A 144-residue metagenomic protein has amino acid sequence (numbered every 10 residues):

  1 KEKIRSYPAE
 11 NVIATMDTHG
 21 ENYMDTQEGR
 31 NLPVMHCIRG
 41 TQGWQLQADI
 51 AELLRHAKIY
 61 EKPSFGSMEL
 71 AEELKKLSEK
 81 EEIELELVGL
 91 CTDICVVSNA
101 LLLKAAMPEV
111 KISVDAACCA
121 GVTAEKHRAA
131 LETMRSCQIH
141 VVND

Functional and structural regions predicted by a protein language model:
E2-N11, E28-D144: Active-site-adjacent betaalpha module
R5-Y23: Von Willebrand factor
